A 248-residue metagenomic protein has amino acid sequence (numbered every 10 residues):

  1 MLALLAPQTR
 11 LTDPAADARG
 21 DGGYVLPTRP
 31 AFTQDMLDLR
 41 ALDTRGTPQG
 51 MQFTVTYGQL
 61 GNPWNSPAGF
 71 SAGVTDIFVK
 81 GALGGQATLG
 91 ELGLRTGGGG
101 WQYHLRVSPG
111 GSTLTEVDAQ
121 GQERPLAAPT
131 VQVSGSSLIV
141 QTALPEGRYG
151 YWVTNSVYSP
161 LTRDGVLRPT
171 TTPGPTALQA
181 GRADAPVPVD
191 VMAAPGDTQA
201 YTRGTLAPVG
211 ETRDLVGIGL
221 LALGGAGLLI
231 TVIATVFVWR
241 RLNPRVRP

Functional and structural regions predicted by a protein language model:
M1-A3: Bacterial N-terminal signal peptides
L5-R10, G81-W101, G147-V236, R245-P248: Acidic/polar low-complexity flexible segments
T9-A18: Low-complexity, acidic Ser/Thr/Pro-rich repeat tracts that form intrinsically disordered stalk/linker regions of very
A18-F32: N-terminal, polar/Ser/Thr-rich
T28-R106: Surface-exposed, glycine/proline- and aromatic-rich loop segments on solvent-exposed faces across compartments
P48-Q52, G111, G135-I139: A generic structural signal for beta-strand entry/edge sites
G99-G135: Extended, solvent-exposed segments with strong compositional bias
S134-R148: Localized edge beta-strand/strand-to-loop motifs within extracellular or lumenal beta-rich domains
